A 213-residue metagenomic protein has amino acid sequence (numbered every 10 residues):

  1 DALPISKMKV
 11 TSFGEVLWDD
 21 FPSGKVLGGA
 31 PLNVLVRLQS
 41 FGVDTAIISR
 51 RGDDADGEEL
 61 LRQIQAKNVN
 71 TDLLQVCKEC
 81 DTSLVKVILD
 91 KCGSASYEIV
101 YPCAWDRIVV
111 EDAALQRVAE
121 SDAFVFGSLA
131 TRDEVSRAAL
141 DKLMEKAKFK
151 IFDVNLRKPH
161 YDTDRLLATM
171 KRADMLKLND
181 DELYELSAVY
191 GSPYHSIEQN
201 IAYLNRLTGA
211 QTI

Functional and structural regions predicted by a protein language model:
D1-L3: Short, small-residue-biased leader/transition segments that mark boundaries at the very start of proteins
I5-P22: Positively charged, low-complexity intrinsically disordered leader regions
V16, L129, V154: Active-site metal-binding loops of divalent metal-dependent hydrolases
K25-F41: Short catalytic helix/loop segments, enriched in acidic residues and glycine and frequently bearing histidine
D44-S128, E145-K146: Conserved N-terminal subdomain of the carbohydrate kinase-like
A138-A147, R165-R172: Catalytic-core regions built around general acid/base machinery
K148-F152: Short beta-strand/loop segments at the ligand-binding rim of alpha/beta enzyme cores
H160-I213: Conserved phosphate/ATP/ADP-binding segment of small-molecule kinases
